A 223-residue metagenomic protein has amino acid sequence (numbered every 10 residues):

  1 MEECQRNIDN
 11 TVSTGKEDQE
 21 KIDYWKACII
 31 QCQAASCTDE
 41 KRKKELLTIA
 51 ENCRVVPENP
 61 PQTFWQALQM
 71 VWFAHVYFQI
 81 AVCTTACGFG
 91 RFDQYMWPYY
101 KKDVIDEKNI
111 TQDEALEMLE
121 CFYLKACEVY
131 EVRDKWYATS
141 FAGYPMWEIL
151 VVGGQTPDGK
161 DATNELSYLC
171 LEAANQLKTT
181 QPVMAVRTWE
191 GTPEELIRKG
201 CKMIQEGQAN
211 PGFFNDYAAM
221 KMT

Functional and structural regions predicted by a protein language model:
M1-D18, R42-L47, N52-T223: Conserved catalytic cores of very large enzyme subunits
A34-K44: A conserved hydrophobic secondary-structure block that centers on an alpha-helix together with its immediately flanking
